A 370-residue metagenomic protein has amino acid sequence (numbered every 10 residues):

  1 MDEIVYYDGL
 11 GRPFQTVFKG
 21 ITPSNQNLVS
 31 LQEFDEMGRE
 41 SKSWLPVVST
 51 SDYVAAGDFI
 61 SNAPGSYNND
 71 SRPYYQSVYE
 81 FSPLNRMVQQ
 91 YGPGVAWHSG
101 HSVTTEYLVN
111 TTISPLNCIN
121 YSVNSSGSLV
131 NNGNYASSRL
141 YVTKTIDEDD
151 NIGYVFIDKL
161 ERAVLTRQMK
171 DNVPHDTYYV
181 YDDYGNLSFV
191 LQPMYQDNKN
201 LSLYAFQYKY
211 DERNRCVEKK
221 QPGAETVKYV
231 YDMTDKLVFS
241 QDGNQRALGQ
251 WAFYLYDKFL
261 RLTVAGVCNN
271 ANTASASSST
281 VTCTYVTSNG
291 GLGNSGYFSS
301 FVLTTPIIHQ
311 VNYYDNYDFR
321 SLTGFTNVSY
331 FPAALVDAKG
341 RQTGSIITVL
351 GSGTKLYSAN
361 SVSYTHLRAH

Functional and structural regions predicted by a protein language model:
M1-V5, S24-Q32, P73-Y79, Q89 (+12 more regions): A structural detector for short beta-strand units
D8, D35, S82, D147 (+6 more regions): Short, acidic, Ser/Thr-enriched surface-loop or helix-capping motifs
Q15-T22, K42-S49, S77, Q89-V95 (+11 more regions): Beta-turn initiation residues at beta-strand->coil junctions
F59-A96, P222-F301: Repeat-solenoid scaffold signature
H101-Y121, D176-F189: Carboxylate/His-rich catalytic cores and anion/metal-binding grooves
N117-E148, G291-L356: Extended repeat-based solenoid scaffolds, especially LRR ectodomains and other repeat-derived architectures
V190-L191, D197-Q207: Extended hydrophobic/aromatic segments used for targeting, binding, or gating
T365-H370: Conserved small/polar residues in nucleotide/adenosyl-binding loops
